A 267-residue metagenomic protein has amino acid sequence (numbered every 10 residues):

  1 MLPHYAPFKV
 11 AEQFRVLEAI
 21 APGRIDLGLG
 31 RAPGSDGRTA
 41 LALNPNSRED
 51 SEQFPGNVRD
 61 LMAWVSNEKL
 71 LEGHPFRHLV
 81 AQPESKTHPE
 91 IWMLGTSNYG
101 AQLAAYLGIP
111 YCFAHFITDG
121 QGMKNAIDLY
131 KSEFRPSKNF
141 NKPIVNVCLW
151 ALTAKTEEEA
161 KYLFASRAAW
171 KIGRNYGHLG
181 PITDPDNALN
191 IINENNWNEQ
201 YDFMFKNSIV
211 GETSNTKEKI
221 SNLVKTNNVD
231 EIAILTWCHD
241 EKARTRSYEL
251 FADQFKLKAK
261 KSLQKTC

Functional and structural regions predicted by a protein language model:
M1-L2, G30-G34, T96, F116-T118 (+2 more regions): Active-site beta-loop-alpha junctions enriched in small/polar residues
M1-P7, S85-G95, M204-T213: Active-site mouth loops of central-metabolism enzymes
P3-K69, D119: Flexible, glycine-rich active-site loops centered on histidine and acidic residues that chelate a metal or position
L17, A104, A160, L223 (+1 more regions): Conserved, mostly hydrophobic/aromatic
R24-G28, E90-W92, P110-C112, I144-N146 (+1 more regions): Structural preference for beta-strand elements that scaffold enzyme active sites
S47-V80, Q121-N227, A259-K265: An alpha-helical appendage that flanks or caps ligand/catalytic pockets
Y99-Q121, A126-I127: A conserved active-site cap/scaffold subdomain adjacent to cofactor or substrate pockets
E218, V224-C267: Generic C-terminus detector
